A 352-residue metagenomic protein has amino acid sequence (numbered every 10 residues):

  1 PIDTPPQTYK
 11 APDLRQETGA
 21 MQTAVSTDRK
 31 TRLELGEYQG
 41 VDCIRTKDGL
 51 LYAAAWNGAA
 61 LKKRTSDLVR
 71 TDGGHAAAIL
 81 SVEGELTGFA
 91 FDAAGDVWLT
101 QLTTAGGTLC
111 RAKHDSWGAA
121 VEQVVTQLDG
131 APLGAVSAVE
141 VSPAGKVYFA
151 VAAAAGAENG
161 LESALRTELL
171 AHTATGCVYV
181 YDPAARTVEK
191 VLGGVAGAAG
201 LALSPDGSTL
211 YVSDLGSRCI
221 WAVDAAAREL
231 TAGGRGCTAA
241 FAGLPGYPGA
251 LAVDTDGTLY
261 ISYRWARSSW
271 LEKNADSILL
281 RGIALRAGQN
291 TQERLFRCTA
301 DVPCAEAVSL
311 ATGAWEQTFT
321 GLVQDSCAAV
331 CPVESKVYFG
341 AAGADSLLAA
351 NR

Functional and structural regions predicted by a protein language model:
I2-R352: Sequence-structural signature of mature extracellular/luminal beta-sheet repeat domains, prominently beta-propellers
